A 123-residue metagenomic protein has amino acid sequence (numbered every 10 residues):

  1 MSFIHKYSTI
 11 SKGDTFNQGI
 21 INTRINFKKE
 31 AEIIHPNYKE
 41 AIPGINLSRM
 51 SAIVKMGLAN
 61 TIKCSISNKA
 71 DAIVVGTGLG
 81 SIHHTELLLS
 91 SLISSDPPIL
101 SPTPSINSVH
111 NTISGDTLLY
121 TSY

Functional and structural regions predicted by a protein language model:
M1-Y123: Conserved "HGTGT" condensation-loop signature of ketosynthase/thiolase-family condensing enzymes that catalyze
